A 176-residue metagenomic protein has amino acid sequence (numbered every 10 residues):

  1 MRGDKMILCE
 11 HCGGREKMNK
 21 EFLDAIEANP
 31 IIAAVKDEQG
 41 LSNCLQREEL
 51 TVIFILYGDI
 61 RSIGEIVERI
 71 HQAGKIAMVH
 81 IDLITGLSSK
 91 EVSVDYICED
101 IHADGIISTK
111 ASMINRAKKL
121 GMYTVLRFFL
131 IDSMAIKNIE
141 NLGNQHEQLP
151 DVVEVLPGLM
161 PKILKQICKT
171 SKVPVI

Functional and structural regions predicted by a protein language model:
C9-I76, T85-L87: Conserved N-terminal beta1-alpha1 strand-loop-helix module at the mouth
D24-I31, A73-D82, H102, L120-F129 (+1 more regions): Short beta-strand/loop segments at the ligand-binding rim of alpha/beta enzyme cores
I32-K36, T51-I60, M78-G86, H102-A111 (+2 more regions): Catalytic beta/alpha-barrel core
V35-L45, K90-V94, A135-G143: Short, acidic/polar
C44-R47, I70, I97-C98, A117 (+2 more regions): Generic structural signal for hydrophobic
Y57-I70, G86-E91, S108-M122, I131-I139 (+1 more regions): Active-site-adjacent beta->alpha loops and helix N-cap segments on the catalytic face of soluble alpha/beta enzymes
G64-M78, T85-H102, G143-D151: Ligand-binding grooves and catalytic loops that recognize ribose/phosphate and carbohydrate rings, and esterified lipid
